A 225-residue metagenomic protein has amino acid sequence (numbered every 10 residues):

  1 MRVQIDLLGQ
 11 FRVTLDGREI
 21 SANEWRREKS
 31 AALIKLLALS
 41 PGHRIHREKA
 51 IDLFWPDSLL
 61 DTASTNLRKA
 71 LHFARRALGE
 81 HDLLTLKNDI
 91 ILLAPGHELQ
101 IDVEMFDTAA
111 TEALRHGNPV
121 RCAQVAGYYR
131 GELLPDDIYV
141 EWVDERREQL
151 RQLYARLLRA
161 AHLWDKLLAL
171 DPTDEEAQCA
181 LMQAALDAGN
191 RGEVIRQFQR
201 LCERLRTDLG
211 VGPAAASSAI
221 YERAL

Functional and structural regions predicted by a protein language model:
R2, A22-S30, L39-G42, S58-S64 (+1 more regions): Intrinsically disordered, charged and Pro/Gly-enriched terminal/linker segments that flank large helical-solenoid
I5-F11, L78-E80: A short, compositionally biased
L8-A31: A structural micro-motif at secondary-structure boundaries
L36-A50: Short capping segments at the starts of secondary-structure elements
A50, A74, V125: Residue-level signal for inorganic ion chemistry
L53: Residues within the alpha-helical elements of helix-turn-helix
